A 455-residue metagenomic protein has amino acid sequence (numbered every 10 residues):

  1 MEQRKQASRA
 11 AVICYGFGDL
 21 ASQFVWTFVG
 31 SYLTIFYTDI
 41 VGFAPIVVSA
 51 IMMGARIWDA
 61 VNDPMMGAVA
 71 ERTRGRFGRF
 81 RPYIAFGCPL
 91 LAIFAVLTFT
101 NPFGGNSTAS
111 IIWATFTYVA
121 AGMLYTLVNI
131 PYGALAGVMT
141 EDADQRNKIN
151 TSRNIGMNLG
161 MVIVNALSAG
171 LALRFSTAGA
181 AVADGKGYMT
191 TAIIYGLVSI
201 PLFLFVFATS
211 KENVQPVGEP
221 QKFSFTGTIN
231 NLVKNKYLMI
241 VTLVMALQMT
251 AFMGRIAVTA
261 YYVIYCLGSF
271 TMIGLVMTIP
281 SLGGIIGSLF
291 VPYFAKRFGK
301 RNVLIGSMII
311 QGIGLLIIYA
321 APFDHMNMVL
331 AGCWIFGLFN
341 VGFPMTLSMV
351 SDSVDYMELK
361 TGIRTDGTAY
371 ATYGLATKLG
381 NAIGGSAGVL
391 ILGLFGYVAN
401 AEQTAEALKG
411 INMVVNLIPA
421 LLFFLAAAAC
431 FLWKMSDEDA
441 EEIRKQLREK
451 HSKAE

Functional and structural regions predicted by a protein language model:
E2-E455: Membrane-embedded alpha-helical bundles of multi-pass transporters/translocases, especially carrier/permease families
